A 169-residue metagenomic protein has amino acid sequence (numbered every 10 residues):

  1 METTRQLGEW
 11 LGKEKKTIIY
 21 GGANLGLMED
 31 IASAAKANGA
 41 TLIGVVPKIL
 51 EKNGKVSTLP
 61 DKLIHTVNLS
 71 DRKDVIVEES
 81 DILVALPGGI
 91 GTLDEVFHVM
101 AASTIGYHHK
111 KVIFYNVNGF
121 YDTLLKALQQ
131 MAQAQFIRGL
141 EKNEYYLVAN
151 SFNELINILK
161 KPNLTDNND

Functional and structural regions predicted by a protein language model:
M1-T41: Glycine-rich beta-alpha loop segments
W10-T17, D81-L83, H109-K111: Short, surface-exposed connector motifs at secondary-structure boundaries
G21, L86, F114, V148-A149: Active-site-adjacent beta-strand anchor residues
L25-A85: Acidic/glycine-enriched connector segments
G26-S33, F120-Q130: Glycine-rich, charge-decorated loop segments at or immediately adjacent to ligand/cofactor-binding or catalytic sites
V46, L86, S103-K126, G139-E141: Short, acidic/small-residue loops that bind anionic groups at enzyme active sites
D71-G106, I113, L164-D169: Active-site/ligand-binding-proximal alpha/beta "capping" segment
E78, I82, Q133-D169: A charged, well-structured terminal subsegment
